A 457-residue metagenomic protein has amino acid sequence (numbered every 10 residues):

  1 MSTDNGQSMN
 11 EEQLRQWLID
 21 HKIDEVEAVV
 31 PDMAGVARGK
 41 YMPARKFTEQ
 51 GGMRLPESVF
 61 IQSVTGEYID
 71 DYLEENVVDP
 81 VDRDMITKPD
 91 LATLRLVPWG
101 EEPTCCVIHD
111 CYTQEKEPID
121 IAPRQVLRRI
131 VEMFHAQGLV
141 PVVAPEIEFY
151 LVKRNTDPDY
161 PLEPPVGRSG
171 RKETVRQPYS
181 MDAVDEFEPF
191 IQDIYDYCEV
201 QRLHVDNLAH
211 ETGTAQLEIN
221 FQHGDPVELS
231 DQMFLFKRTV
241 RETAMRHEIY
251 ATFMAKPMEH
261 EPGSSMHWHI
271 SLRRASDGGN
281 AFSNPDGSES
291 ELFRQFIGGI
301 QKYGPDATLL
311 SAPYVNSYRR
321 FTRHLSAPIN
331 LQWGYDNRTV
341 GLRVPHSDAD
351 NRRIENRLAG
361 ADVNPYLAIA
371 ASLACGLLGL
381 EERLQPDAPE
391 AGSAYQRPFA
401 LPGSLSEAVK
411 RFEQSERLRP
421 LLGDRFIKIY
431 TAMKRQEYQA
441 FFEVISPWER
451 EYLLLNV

Functional and structural regions predicted by a protein language model:
M1-V205, L229, R397-V457: ATP/Mg2+-dependent ligation/transfer catalytic cores
D4-H21, V30-V36, Q50, S58-F60 (+3 more regions): C-terminal accessory/tail domains of diverse enzymes
D32, Y112-P118, A183, H223-L229 (+3 more regions): A generic structural motif
V107-T113, L217-H223, I270: Short, hydrophobic beta-strand segments
V143-Y150, V166-M181, Q201-F221, A251-W268 (+1 more regions): Core alpha/beta catalytic barrel or barrel-like domain that forms the active/cofactor pocket in diverse metabolic
Y160-R171, M266-R274, L331-W333, V340-H346: Short beta-strand elements
P178, D182-F187, I191-D206, I219-P226 (+2 more regions): Accessory "access/gating" subregions that flank catalytic or transport cores
S264-D286: Acidic/histidine-rich catalytic neighborhood
